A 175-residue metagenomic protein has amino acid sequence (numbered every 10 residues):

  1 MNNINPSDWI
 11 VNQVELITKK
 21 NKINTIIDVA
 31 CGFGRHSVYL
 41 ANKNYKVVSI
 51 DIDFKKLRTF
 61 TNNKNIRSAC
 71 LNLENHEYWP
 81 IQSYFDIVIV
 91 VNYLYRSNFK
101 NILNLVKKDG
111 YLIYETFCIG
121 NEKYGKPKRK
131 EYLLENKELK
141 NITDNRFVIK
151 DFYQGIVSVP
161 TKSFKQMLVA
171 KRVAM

Functional and structural regions predicted by a protein language model:
M1-N21: S-adenosyl-L-methionine
I23-G32: Conserved class I S-adenosyl-L-methionine
K46-D51: Conserved SAM-binding motif I beta-strand of class I
N63-H76: Conserved SAM-binding strand-loop segment of SAM-dependent methyltransferases
Y78-I87: A short acidic, Gly/Pro-enriched loop at the edge of an enzyme's catalytic core that lines a small-molecule cofactor
L94-V106: A short, conserved alpha-helix within the catalytic core of class I
G110-N121: Conserved beta-strand signature within the Rossmann-like core of class I S-adenosyl-L-methionine
I156-M175: Core SAM-dependent methyltransferase catalytic element
